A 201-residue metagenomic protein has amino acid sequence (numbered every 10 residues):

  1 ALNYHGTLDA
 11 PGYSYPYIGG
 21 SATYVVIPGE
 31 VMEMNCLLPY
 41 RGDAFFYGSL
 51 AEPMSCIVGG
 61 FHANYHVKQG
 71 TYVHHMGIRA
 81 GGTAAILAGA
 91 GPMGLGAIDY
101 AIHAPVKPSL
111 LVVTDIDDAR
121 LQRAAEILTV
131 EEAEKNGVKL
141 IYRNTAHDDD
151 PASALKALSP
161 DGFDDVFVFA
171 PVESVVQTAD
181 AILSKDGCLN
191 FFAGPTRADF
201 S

Functional and structural regions predicted by a protein language model:
A1-C36: Glycine-rich phosphate/adenylate-binding loop and adjacent beta-alpha elements of nucleotide- or dinucleotide-binding
A1-G6, G60-T71, Y100-A104, A124-V130 (+1 more regions): Short regulatory "switch" loops immediately downstream of catalytic or recognition motifs within protein catalytic
P16-G20, R41-K68, A90-P92: A glycine-rich, Thr/Ser-enriched phosphate-binding loop motif common to dinucleotide/cofactor-binding enzymes
I27-M32, V130-K135, S201: Short, conserved catalytic or adaptor-binding loops enriched in Gly and charged residues
D43-A44, H66-T83, D161: Short helix-loop-beta connector
G81-T83, L87-A90, I98-V176: Adenosine-nucleotide cofactor-binding segment
L95: Residues forming the Rossmann-fold NAD(P)(H) cofactor-binding site
A125-L128, A170-S201: Glycine-rich phosphate-binding loop and adjacent beta-alpha segment of Rossmann(oid) nucleotide-cofactor-binding
